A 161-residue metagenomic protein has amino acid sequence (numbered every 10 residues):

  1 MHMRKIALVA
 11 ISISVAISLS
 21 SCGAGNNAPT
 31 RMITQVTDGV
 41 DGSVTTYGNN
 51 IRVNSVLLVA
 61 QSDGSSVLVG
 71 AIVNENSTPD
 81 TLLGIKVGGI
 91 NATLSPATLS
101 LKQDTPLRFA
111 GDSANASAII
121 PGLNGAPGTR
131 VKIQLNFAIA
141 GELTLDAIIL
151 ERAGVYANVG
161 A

Functional and structural regions predicted by a protein language model:
I17-S21: C-terminal motif of bacterial Sec signal peptides marking the signal peptidase cleavage site
G23-N27: Bacterial signal peptide processing site
P29-T46, T144, L150-A161: Extracytoplasmic/periplasmic copper-protein system
V44-V73: Post-signal-peptide N-terminal segment of Sec-exported extracytoplasmic proteins
D63-V69, N124-K132: Short, solvent-exposed loop/turn segments enriched in Ser/Thr/Gly
V73-T78, A138-A140: Short solvent-exposed strand-capping/beta-turn motif centered on an Asx-Ser/Thr pair
S77-N91: Short acidic, flexible loop segments centered on an aromatic residue
A92-P121: Intrinsically disordered, low-complexity Pro/Gly/Ser/Thr-rich segments with frequent PxxP/GP/PP motifs and embedded
